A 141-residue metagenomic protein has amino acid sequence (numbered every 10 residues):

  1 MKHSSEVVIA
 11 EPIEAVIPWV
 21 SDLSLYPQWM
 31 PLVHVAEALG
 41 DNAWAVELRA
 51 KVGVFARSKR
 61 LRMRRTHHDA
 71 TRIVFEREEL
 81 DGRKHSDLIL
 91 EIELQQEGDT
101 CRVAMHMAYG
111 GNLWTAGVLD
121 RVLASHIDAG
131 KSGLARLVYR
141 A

Functional and structural regions predicted by a protein language model:
M1-A43: Hydrophobic ligand-binding cavity/cleft-lining segments
S5, V33, R60-H67, D87-Q96: Hydrophobic/aromatic beta-strand elements that line small-molecule binding cavities or substrate pockets in beta-rich
V8-P12, E47-K51, T66-H68, E93-E97 (+1 more regions): Solvent-exposed residues in well-ordered beta-strands and their adjoining turns, especially edge/terminal strands
V16-V20, Y26, W44-V46, R65 (+2 more regions): Hydrophobic pocket/interface hotspot
P18-P31, A124, D128, S132 (+1 more regions): Short, intrinsically disordered, mixed-charge
E37-E79, R136-A141: Glycine-rich portal/gate segments that line the openings of hydrophobic small-molecule binding cavities
E76-A129: Beta-strand/loop substructures that line and gate deep hydrophobic ligand-binding cavities in soluble
